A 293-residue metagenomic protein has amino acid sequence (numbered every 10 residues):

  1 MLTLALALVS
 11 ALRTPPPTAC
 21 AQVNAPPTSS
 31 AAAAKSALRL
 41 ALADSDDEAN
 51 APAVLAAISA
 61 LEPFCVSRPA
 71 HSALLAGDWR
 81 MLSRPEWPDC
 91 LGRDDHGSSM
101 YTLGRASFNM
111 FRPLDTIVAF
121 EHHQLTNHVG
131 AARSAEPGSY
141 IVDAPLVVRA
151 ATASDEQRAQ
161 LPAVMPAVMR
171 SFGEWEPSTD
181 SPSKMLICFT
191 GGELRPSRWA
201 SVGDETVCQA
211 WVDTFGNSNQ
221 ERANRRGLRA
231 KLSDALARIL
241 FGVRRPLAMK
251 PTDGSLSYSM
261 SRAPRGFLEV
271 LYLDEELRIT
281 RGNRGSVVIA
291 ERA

Functional and structural regions predicted by a protein language model:
M1-T14: N-terminal chloroplast transit peptides
T14-P16, A25: Intrinsically disordered Ser/Thr phosphorylation hotspots
A25-A293: Soluble ligand-binding/transfer domains with enclosed cavities or grooves
